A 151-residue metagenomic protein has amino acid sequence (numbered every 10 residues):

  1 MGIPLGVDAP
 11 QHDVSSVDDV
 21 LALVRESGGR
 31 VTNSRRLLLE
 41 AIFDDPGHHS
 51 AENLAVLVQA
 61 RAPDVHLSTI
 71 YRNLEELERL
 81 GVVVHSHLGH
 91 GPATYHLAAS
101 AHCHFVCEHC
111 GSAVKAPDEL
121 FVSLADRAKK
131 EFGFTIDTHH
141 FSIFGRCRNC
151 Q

Functional and structural regions predicted by a protein language model:
M1-D13: Short, intrinsically disordered or compositionally biased N-terminal tails of bacterial proteins
V14-G28: Short, Lys/Arg-enriched N-terminal segment that forms or immediately precedes the first helix of a structured domain
V31-N33, D44-S50: Short capping segments at the starts of secondary-structure elements
R36-A41: Pre-recognition alpha-helix immediately N-terminal to the DNA-recognition helix within helix-turn-helix or winged-helix
N53-Q59, I70: A short acidic, leucine-rich amphipathic alpha-helix
I70-L80: Basic amphipathic alpha-helical segments that dock to polyanions
R79-Q151: Non-DNA-binding regulatory cores of transcription-related proteins, predominantly C-terminal effector-binding
